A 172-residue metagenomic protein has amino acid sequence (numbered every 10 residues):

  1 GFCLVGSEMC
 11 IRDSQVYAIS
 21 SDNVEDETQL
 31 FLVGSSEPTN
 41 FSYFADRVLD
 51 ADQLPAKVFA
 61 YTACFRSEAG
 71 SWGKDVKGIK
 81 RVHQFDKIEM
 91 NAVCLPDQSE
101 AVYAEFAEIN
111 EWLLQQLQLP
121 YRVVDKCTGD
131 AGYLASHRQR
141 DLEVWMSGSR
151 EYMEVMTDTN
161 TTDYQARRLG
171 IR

Functional and structural regions predicted by a protein language model:
G1-G6, C10-I11: Single conserved hydrophobic/aromatic residue that forms the stacking wall/gate of nucleotide- or nucleobase-binding
S14: Extracellular/oxidizing-compartment recognition motifs
I19-S21, Q29-S35: Phosphate/diphosphate-binding loops
G34-N40, D46: Active-site helix-to-loop segments that bind/position phosphate- or nucleotide-bearing substrates and donors across
D46, A56, A60-R81, V102 (+2 more regions): A translation/RNA-centric and nucleic-acid-associated enzymatic feature enriched in Class II aminoacyl-tRNA synthetases
D50, L54-P55, K80-S99, Y103: A conserved active-site cap/scaffold subdomain adjacent to cofactor or substrate pockets
F106-L114: Amphipathic alpha-helical segments
L114-Y121: Short secondary-structure junctions
